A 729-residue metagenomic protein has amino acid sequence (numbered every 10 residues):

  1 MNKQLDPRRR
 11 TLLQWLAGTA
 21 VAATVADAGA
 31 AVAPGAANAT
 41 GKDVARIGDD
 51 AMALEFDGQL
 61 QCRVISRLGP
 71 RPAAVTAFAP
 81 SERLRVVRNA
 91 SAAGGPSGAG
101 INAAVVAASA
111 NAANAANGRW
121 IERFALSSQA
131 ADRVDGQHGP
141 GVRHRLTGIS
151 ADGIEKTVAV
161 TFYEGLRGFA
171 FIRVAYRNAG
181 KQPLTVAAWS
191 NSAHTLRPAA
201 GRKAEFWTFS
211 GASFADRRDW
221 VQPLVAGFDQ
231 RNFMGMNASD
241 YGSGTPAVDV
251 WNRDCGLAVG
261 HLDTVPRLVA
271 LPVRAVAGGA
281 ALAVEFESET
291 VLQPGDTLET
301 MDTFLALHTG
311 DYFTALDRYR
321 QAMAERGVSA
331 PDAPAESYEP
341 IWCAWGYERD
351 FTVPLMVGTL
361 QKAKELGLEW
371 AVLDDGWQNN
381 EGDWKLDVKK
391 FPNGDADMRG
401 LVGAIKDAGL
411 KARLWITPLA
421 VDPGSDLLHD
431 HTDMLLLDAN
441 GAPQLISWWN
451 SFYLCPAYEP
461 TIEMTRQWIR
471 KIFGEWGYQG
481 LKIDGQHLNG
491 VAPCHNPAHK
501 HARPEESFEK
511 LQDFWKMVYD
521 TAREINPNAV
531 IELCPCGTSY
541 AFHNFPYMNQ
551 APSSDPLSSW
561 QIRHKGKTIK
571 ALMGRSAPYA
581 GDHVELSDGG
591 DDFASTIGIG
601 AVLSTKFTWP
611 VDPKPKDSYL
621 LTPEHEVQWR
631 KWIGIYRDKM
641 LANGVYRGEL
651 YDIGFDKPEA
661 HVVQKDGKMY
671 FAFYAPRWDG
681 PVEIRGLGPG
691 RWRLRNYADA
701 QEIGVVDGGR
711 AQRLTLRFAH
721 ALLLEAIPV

Functional and structural regions predicted by a protein language model:
M1-P7: Secretory targeting signals
L5, T24-I47: C-terminal segment of N-terminal export signals and the immediately downstream linker at the start of the mature
T11-A31: N-terminal export signals
N38-E55, R63-V273, Y697-E702, Q712: Polysaccharide-binding surfaces and accessory modules of carbohydrate-active proteins
F56-G58, D296, T300, W515-I703 (+2 more regions): Active-site-proximal substrate-binding groove within the catalytic cores of carbohydrate-active enzymes
T290-T309, A719-I727: Short Pro-Gly-centered flexible turn/kink motifs
R318-W370, D374, Q378: An acidic-aromatic substrate-binding cleft motif
G367-Y579: Aromatic- and carboxylate-enriched substrate-binding clefts and catalytic-loop regions of carbohydrate-active enzymes
